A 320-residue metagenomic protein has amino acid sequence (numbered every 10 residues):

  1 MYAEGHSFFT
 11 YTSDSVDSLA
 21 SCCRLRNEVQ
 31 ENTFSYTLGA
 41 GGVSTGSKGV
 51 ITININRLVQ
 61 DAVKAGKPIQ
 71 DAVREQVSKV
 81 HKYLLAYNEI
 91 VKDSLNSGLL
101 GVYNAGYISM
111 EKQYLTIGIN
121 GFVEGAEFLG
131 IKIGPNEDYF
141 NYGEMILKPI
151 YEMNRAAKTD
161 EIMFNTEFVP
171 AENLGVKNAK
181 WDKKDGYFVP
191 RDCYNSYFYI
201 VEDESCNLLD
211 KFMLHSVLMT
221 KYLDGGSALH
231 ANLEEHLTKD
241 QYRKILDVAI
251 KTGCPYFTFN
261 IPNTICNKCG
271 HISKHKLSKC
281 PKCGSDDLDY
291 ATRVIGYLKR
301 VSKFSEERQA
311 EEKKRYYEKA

Functional and structural regions predicted by a protein language model:
M1-E111, K132, Y139-Y290: Conserved catalytic cores of very large enzyme subunits
N104-G125: Core structural elements
G118-G121, G225, G296, E307: Glycine-centered flexibility sites
E124-K132: Well-ordered alpha-helical scaffold segments within catalytic/enzyme domains
I133-E137, V301-K303: Short, surface-exposed acidic
K282-A320: Long, charge-rich boundary regions
